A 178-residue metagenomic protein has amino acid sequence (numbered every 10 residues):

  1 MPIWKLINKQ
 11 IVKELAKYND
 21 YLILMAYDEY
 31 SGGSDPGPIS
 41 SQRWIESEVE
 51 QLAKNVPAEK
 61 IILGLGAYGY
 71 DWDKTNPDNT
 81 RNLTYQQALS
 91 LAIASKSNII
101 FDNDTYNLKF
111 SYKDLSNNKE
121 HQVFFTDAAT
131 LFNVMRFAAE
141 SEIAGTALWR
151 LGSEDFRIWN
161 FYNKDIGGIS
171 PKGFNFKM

Functional and structural regions predicted by a protein language model:
M1-K96: Substrate-binding surface in catalytic domains of secreted glycosidases
W4-L15, F125-A139: Short, acidic/polar
L6, S47, L115-N118, Q122 (+1 more regions): Generic preference for well-ordered secondary structure
N8, D155-F156: Short, well-ordered alpha-helical microsegments
E14-Y18, Q51-N55, F137, S141 (+1 more regions): Alpha-helical structural signal in soluble globular domains
G33, F156-R157: Short secondary-structure boundary/hinge segments and terminal tails
L65-R136, I158, N163-M178: Glycan-binding loop/region signatures in secreted carbohydrate-active enzymes
N133-L148, S153-E154: Conserved, well-ordered alpha-helix/loop/beta-strand core segments that scaffold catalytic motifs
